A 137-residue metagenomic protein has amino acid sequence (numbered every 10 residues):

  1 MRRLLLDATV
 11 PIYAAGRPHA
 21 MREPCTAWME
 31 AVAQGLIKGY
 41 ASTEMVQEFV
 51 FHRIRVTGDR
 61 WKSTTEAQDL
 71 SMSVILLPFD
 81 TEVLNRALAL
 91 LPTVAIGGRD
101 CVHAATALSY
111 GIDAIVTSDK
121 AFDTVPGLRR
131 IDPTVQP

Functional and structural regions predicted by a protein language model:
M1-A41, R55-K62, P137: Short, well-structured N-terminal submotif of metal-dependent ribonuclease cores
R2-R3, A104-A105, S109-P137: Acidic, PIN/NYN-like endoribonuclease modules and their adjacent C-terminal/linker elements
A15, R53, L91, P126-R129: Short, flexible helix/strand-to-coil boundary loops that buttress conserved ligand/catalytic motifs in alpha/beta
T26, E48-I75: Active-site-proximal, substrate-binding regions of enzyme catalytic domains and RNA-binding/basic surfaces
Q34-L36, M72-S73, T93, V125: Structured helix-beta-strand junction loops
I75-V116: Active-site neighborhoods of divalent-metal-dependent phosphate/nucleic-acid chemistry enzymes
